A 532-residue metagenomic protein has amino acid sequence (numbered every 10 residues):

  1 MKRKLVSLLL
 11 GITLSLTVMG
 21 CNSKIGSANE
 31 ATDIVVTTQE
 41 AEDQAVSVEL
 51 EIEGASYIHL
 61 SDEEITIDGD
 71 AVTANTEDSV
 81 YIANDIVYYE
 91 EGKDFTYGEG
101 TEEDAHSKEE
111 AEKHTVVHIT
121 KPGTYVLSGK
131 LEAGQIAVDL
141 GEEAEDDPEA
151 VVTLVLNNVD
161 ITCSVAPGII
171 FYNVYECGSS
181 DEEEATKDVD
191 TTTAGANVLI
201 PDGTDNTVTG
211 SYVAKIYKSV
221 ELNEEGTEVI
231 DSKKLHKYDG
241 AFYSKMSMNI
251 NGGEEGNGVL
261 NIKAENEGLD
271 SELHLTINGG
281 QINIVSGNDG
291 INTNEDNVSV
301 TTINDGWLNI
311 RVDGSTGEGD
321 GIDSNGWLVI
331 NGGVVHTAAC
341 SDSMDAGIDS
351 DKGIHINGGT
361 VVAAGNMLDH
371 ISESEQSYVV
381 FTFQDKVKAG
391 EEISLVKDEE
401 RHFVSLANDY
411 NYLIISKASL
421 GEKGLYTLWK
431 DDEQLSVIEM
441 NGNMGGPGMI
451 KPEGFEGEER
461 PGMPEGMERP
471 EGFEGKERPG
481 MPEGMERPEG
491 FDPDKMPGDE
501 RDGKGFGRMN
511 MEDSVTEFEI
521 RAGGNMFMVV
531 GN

Functional and structural regions predicted by a protein language model:
L5-S15, C21-N532: A composition-driven surface/loop motif
